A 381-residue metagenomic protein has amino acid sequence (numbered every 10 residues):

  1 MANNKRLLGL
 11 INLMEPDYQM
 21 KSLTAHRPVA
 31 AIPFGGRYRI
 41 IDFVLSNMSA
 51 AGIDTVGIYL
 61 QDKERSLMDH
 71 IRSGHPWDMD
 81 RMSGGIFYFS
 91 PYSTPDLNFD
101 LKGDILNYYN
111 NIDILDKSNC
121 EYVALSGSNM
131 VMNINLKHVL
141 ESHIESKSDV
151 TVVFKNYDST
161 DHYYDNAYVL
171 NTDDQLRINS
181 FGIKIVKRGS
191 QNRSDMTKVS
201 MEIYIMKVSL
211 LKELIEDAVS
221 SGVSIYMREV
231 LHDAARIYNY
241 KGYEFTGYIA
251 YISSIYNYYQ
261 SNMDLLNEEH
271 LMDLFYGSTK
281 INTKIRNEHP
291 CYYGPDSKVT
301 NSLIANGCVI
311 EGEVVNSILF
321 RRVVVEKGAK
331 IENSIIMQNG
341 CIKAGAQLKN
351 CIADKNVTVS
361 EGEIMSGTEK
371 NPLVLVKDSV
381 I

Functional and structural regions predicted by a protein language model:
M1-L13, S209, D217-I381: Left-handed beta-helix
M1-M263, L375: Unchanged
